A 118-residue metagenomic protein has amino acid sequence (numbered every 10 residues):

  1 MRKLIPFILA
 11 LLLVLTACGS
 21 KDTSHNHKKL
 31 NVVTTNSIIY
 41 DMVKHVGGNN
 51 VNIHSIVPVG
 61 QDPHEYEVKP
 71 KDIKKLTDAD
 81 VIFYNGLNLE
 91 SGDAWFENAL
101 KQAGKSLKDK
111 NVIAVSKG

Functional and structural regions predicted by a protein language model:
I5-L9, V14-G118: Extracytoplasmic metal-acquisition and chelation regions
